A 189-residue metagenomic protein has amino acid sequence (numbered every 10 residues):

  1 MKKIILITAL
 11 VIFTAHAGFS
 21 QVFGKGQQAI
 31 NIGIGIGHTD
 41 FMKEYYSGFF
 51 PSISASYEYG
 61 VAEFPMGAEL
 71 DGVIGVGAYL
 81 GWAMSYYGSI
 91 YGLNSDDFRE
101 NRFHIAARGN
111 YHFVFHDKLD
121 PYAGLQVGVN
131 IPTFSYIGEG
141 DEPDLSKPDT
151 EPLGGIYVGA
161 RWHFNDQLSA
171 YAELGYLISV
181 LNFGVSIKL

Functional and structural regions predicted by a protein language model:
M1-Q27: Cleavable N-terminal export/targeting peptides
F19-P65, L177, N182-K188: Short glycine/proline- and aromatic-enriched beta-strand/turn motifs that initiate or cap beta-hairpins
Q21-Q27, A62-I74, V114-D120, F164-Q167: Short loop/turn motifs that connect adjacent beta-strands in outer-membrane beta-barrel proteins
G26-Q28, S47-I53, G72, R99-I105 (+3 more regions): Residues that define the transmembrane beta-barrel architecture of outer-membrane proteins
A29-G33, G75-G77, D120-G124, S169-Y171 (+1 more regions): Residue-level detector of the transmembrane beta-barrel scaffold of outer-membrane proteins
I32-I36, I53-Y59, L80, I105-Y111 (+3 more regions): Residues on the lipid-exposed face of transmembrane beta-strands in outer-membrane beta-barrel proteins
H38-S47, A68-L70, Y79-F103, I131-L153: Flexible, solvent-exposed loop segments that connect beta-strands
H112-D120, N130-L189: Gram-negative outer-membrane beta-barrel domains
